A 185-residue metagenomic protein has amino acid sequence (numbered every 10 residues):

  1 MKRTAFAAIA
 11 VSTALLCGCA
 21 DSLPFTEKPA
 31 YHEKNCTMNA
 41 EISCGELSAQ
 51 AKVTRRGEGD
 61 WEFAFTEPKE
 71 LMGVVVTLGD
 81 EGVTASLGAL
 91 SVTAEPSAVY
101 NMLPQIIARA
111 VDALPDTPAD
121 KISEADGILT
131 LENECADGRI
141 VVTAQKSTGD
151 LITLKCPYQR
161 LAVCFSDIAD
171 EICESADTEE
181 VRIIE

Functional and structural regions predicted by a protein language model:
M1-A5: Positively charged n-region of N-terminal signal peptides that target proteins for export
A10-D60, E70, A94, I168-E185: N-terminal leader/targeting segments and the immediate start of mature chains
P29-Y31, C36, A40-I42, A85-G138: Flexible, processing/modification-adjacent segments and terminal tails in exported/periplasmic/extracellular proteins
C36, L78-E81, D126, K146-T148: A short, compositionally biased
A40, A51-K52, V74, V83 (+3 more regions): Residue-level detector of beta-strand structural context in well-folded domains
Q50-R55, V76, I140-A144, F165: Hydrophobic/aromatic beta-strand elements that line small-molecule binding cavities or substrate pockets in beta-rich
V53-A113, Q159-A162: An acidic-aromatic
E62-E67, P118-E185: Gly/Pro-enriched, hydrophobic low-complexity segments that function as extracytoplasmic propeptides/linkers
